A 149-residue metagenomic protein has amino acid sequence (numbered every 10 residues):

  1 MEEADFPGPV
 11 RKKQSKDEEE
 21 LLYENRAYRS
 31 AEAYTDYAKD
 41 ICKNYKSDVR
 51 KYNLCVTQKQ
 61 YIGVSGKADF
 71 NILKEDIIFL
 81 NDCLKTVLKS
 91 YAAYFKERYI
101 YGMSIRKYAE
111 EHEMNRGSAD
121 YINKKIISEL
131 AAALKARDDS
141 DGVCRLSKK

Functional and structural regions predicted by a protein language model:
M1-C83, D138-K149: N-terminal interaction/assembly modules
L84-K85, M114: Acidic, glycine-rich flexible loop segments
Y94-F95: A short pre-motif secondary-structure segment
Y101-S118: Helix-turn-helix DNA-binding module
I127-D138: C-terminal flanking helix
